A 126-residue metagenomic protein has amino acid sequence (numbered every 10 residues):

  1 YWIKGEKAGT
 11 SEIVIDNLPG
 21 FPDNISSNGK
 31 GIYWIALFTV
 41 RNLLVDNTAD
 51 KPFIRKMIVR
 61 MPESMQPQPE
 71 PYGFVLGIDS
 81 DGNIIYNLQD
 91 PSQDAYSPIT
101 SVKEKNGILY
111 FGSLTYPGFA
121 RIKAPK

Functional and structural regions predicted by a protein language model:
Y1-K126: Sequence-structural signature of mature extracellular/luminal beta-sheet repeat domains, prominently beta-propellers
